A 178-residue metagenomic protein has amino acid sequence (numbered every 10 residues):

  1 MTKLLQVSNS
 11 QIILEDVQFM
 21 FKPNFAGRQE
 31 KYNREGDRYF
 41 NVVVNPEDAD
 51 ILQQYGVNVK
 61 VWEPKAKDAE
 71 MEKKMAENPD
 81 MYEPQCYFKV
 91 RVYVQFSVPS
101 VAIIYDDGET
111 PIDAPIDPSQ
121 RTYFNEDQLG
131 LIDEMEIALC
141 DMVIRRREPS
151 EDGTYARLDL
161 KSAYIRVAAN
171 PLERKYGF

Functional and structural regions predicted by a protein language model:
M1-Q6, A168-F178: Glycine- and charge-rich intrinsically disordered segments
M1-S100: OB-fold ssDNA-binding interfaces and closely related basic DNA-contact patches used across DNA replication/repair
A66-E70, M135, A168-P171: Glycine-rich loops and low-complexity Gly/Arg-rich segments that provide flexible linkers or classic glycine-based
K67, K73-P79, V101-T122: Surface-exposed intrinsically disordered loops and tails
V92-D106, Y123, Q128-L131, D159 (+1 more regions): Signature of extracytoplasmic/envelope-associated structural regions
G108-C140, R147-R157: Exposed beta-sheet edge/beta-hairpin loop segments within beta-rich domains
R145, S150-L172: OB-fold/S1-family single-stranded nucleic acid-binding modules
